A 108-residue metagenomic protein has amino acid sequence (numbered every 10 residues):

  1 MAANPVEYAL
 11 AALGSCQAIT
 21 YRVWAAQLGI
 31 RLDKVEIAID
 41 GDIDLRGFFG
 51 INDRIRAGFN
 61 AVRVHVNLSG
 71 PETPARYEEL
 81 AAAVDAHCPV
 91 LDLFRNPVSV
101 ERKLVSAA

Functional and structural regions predicted by a protein language model:
M1-A11, Y21-A108: Extended beta-strand/beta-hairpin segments
